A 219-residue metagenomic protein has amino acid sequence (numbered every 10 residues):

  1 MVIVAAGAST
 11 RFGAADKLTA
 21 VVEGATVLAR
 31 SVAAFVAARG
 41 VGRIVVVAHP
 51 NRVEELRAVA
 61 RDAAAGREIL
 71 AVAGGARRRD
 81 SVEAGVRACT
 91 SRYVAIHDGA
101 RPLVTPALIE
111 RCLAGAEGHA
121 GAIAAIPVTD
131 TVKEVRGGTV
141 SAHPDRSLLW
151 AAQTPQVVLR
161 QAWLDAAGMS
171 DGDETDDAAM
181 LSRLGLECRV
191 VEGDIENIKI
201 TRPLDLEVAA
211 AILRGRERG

Functional and structural regions predicted by a protein language model:
M1-V53: N-terminal glycine-rich phosphate-binding loop and ensuing alpha1 helix
I3, L28, G85, H97-D98 (+3 more regions): Residue-level signal for inorganic ion chemistry
G42, L103-V191: Conserved core of the sugar-phosphate nucleotidyltransferase
E54-A60: Acidic helix N-cap motif at the loop->helix transition within catalytic regions of sugar-transfer enzymes
A64-A76: Conserved donor nucleotide-binding strand/loop of the catalytic core
D80-Y93: Active-site nucleotide-sugar/metal-binding loop of Leloir-type enzymes
S91-R101: Short beta-strand-to-loop acidic/aromatic patch adjacent to the donor-nucleotide binding site
N197-G219: Hydrophobic helical membrane-anchoring modules
